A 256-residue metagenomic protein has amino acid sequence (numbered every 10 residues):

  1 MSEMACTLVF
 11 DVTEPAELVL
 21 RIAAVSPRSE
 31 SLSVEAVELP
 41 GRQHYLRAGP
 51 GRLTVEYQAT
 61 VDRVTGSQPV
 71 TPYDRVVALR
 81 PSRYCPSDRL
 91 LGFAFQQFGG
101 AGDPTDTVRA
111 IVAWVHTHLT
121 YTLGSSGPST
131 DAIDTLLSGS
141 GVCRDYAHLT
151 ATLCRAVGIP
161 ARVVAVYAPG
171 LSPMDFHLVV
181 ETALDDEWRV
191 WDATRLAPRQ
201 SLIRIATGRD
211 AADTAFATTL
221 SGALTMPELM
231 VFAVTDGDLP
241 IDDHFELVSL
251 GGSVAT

Functional and structural regions predicted by a protein language model:
M1-V64: Intrinsically disordered, low-complexity N-terminal segments that are enriched in acidic
V12, T65, P69, Y73-G141 (+4 more regions): Secondary-structure boundary elements
P15-E17, S29, V64-Q68, R189-W191 (+2 more regions): Intrinsically disordered, low-complexity acidic/polar segments
I22-V25, V70-V77, T194-P198, L220-S221: Short intrinsically disordered coil segments
G41, D74, D131, D186 (+1 more regions): Residue-level signal for pocket-adjacent positions within structured domains
A113, D145-M226: Hydrophobic/aromatic-rich core segments of domains that either
T256: Active-site/ligand-binding-proximal alpha/beta "capping" segment
